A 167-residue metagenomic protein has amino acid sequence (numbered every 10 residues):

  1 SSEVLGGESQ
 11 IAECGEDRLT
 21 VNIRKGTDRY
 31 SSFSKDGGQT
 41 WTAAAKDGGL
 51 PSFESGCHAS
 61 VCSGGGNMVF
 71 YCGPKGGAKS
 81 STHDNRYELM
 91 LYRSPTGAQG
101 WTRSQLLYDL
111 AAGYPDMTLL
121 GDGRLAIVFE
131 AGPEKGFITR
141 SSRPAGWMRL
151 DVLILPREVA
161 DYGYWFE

Functional and structural regions predicted by a protein language model:
S1-E167: Asp-box/BNR beta-propeller blade signature and adjacent active/binding-site loops in extracellular glycan-interacting
